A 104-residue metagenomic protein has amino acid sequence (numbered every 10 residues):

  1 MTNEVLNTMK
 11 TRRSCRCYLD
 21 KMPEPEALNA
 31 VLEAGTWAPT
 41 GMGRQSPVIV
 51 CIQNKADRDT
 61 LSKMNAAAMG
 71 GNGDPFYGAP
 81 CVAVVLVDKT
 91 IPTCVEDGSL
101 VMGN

Functional and structural regions predicted by a protein language model:
M1-N104: Acidic, surface-exposed loops and disordered segments
